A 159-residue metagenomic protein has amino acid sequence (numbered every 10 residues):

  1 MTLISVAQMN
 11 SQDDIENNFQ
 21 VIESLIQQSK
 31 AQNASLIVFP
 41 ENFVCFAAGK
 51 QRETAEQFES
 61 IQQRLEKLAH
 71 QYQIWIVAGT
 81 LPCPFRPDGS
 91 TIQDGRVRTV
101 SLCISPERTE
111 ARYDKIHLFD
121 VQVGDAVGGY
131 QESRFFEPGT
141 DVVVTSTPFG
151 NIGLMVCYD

Functional and structural regions predicted by a protein language model:
M1-S5: Extreme N-terminal starter segment of soluble prokaryotic enzymes
Q8-D13: Short polar catalytic/cofactor-binding loops
I15, S24-P106, R112-K115, V121: Cys-nucleophile CN-hydrolase/nitrilase-fold catalytic domain and related Cys-dependent amidase chemistry that acts on
S90-D159: Active-site catalytic loop in hydrolytic enzyme cores
